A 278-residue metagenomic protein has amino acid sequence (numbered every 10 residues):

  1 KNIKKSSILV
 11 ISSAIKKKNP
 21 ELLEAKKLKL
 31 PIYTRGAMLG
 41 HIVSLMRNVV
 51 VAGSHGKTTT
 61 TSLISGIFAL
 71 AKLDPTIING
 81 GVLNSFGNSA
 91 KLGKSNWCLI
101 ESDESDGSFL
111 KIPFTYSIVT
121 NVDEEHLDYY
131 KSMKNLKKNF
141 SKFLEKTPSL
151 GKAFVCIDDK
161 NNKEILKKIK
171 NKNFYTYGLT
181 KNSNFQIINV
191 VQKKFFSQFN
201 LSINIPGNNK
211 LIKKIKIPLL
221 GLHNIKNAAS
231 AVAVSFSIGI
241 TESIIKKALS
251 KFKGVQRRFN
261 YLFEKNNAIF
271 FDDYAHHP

Functional and structural regions predicted by a protein language model:
N2-K4, S13-I157, N161-K172, A229 (+2 more regions): Phosphate-binding loop of NTP-binding sites
S13, Y130-K138, G151-K152, K167-P278: Adenine nucleotide phosphate-binding catalytic loops in nucleotide-utilizing enzymes
